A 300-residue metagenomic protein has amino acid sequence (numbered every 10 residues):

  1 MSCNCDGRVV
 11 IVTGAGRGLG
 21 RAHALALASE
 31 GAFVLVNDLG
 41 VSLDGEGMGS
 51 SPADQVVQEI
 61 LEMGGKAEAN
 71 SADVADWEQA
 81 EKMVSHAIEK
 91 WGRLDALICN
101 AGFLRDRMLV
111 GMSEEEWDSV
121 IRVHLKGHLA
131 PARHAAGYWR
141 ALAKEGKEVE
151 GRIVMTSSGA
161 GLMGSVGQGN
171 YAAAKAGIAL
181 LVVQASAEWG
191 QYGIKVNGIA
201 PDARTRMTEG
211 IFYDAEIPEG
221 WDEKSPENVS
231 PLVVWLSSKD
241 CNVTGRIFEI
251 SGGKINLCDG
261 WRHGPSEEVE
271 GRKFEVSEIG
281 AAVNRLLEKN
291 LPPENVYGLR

Functional and structural regions predicted by a protein language model:
C3-V36: Canonical Rossmann dinucleotide-binding motif of NAD(H)/NADP(H)-dependent dehydrogenases/reductases, specifically
A22-H23, S29-E30, M163, A179 (+2 more regions): Active-site-adjacent segment of SDR/Rossmann-fold oxidoreductases
S50-D54, S71-K82, E114: The beta1-alpha1 cofactor-binding region of Rossmann-like NAD(H)/NADP(H)-dependent oxidoreductases
I60, M108-L109, E116-I121: Substrate-binding pocket helix/loop in short-chain dehydrogenase/reductase
A132, A174: Active-site helix of classical SDR
S158: Residue(s) in the substrate-gating loop at a strand-loop-helix junction that position the organic substrate next
E219-R300: C-terminal helical subdomain
